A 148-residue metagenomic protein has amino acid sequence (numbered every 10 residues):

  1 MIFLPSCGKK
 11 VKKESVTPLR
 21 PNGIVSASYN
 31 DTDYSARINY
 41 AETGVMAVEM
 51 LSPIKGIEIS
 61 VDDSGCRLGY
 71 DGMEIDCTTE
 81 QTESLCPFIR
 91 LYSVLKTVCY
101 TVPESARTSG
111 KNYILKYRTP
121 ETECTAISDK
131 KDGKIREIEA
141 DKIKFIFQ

Functional and structural regions predicted by a protein language model:
F3-S6: C-terminal motif of bacterial Sec signal peptides marking the signal peptidase cleavage site
G8-V11: Bacterial signal peptide processing site
E14-S15, G23-V25, G69-T122: Flexible, processing/modification-adjacent segments and terminal tails in exported/periplasmic/extracellular proteins
S15-E42: Post-signal peptide N-terminal segment of mature Sec-exported envelope proteins
T17, R37-A41, I59-S60, V102-T108 (+1 more regions): Short, exposed beta-strand/loop patches in secreted or surface proteins that constitute
D31-D33, G72, E121, K142: Residue-level detection of beta-strand-connecting loop/turn positions
Y40-S93, I143: An acidic-aromatic
A47-S52, Y100-Q148: Gly/Pro-enriched, hydrophobic low-complexity segments that function as extracytoplasmic propeptides/linkers
